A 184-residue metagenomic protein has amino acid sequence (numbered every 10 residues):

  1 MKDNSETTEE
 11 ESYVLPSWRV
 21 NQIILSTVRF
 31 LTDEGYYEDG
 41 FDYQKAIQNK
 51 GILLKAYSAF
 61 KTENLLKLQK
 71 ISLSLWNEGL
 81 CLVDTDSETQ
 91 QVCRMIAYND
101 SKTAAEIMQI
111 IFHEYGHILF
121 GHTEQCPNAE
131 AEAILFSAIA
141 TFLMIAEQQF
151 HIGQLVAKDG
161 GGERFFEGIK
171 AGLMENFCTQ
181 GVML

Functional and structural regions predicted by a protein language model:
M1-L184: Active-site hotspot residues in diverse enzymes, especially metal/ion-binding acidic/histidine motifs
